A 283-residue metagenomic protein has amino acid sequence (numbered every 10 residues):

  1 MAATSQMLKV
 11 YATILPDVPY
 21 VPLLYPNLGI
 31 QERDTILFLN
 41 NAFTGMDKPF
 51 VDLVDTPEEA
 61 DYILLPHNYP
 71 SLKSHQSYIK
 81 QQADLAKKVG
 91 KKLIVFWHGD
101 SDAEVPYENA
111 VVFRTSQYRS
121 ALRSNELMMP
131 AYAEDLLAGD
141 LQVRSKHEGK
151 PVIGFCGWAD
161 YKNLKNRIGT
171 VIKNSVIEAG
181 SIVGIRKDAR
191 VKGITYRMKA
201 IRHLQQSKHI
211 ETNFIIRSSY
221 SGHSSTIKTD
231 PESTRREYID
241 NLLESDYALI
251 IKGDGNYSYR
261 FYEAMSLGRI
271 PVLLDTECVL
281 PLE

Functional and structural regions predicted by a protein language model:
A2-Y257, L267, D275-L282: Nucleotide-sugar donor-binding catalytic core of glycosyltransferases
R260-F261: Short glycine/serine-rich donor-binding loops of glycosyltransferases
P271: Conserved phosphoryl-transfer motifs of two-component systems
